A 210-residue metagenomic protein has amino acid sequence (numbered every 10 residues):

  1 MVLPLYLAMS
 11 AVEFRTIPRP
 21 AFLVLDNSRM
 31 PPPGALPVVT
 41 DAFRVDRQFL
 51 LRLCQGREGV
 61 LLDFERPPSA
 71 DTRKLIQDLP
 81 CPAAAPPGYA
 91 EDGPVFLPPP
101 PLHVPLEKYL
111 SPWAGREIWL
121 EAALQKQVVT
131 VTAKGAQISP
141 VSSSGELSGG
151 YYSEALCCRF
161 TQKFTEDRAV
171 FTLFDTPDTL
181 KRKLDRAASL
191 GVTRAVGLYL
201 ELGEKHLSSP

Functional and structural regions predicted by a protein language model:
M1-P98, L120: Chitinase-like catalytic core of GlcNAc-active glycosidases
V45-R47, P68-R73, V104-L106, V128-T132 (+1 more regions): Extracytoplasmic/secreted cell-surface and envelope-processing proteins
Q55, L79, Y109-R116, R182-R194: A structural motif corresponding to the C-terminal end of an alpha-helix and its immediate exit/capping segment
F64, P99-L102, P140, T176 (+1 more regions): Extracellular, disulfide-bonded carbohydrate-recognition/adhesion ectodomains, dominated by C-type lectin-like domains
L79, Y152-F160, E204-P210: Short acidic, glycine/proline-enriched helix-loop-strand junctions
A90-W119, Q127: Alpha-amylase-like alpha-glycosidases and glucanotransferases acting on alpha-linked glucans and related
G115-K183: Glycan-binding loop/region signatures in secreted carbohydrate-active enzymes
D185-P210: Acidic/aromatic/glycine-rich contiguous surface patches that form carbohydrate-binding/processing clefts and analogous
